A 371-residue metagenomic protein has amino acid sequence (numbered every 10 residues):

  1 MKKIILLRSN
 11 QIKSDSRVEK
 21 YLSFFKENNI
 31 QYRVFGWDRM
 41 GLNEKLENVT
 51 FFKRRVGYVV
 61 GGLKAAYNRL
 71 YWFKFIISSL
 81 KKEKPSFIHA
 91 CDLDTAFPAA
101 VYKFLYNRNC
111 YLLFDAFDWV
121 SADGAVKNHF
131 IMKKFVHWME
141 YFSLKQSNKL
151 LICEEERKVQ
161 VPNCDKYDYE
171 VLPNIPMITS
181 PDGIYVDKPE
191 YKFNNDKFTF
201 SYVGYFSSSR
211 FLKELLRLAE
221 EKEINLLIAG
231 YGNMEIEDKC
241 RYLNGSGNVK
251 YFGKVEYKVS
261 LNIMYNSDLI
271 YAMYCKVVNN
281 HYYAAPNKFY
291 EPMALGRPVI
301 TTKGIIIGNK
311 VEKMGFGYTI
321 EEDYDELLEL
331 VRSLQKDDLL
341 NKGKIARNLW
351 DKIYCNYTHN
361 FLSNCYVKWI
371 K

Functional and structural regions predicted by a protein language model:
M1-L42, K149, K213, R217-K222: N-terminal subdomain of nucleotide-sugar transferases
Y67-L70, C110-Y111, S121-F142, I184-Y185: Nucleotide-sugar donor phosphate/pyrophosphate-binding loop at the beta->alpha transition of glycosyltransferases
K74-K81, F97, V101-L105, F114 (+1 more regions): Membrane-proximal helix-turn-helix segments that form the acceptor-binding/catalytic region of lipid-linked
K133, H137-P181, N309-K310, L362: A short, active-site helix/loop in glycosyltransferases that binds the activated sugar's phosphate group
E190-E221, L227: Conserved donor-binding/catalytic core segment of Leloir-type glycosyltransferases
R210, K258-I263, I270-Y290, T301-N309: Nucleotide-sugar-dependent
G230, E237-M264: Nucleotide-activated donor-binding/catalytic signature segment of Leloir-type glycosyltransferases, i.e., the conserved
E322-D325, K336-I370: A charged, aromatic-enriched C-terminal amphipathic alpha-helix characteristic of glycosyltransferases across folds
